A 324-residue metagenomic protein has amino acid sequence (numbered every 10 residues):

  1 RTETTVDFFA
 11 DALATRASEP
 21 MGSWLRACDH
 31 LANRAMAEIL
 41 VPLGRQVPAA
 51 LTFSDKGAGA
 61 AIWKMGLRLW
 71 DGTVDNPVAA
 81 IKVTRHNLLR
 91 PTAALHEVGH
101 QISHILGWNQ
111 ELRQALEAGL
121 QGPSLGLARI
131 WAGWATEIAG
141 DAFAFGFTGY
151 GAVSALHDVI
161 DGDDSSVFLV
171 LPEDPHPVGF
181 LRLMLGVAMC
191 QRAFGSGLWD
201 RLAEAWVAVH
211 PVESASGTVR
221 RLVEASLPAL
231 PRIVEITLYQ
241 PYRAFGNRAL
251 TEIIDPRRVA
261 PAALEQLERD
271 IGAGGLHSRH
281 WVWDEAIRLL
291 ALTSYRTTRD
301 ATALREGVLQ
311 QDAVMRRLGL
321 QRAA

Functional and structural regions predicted by a protein language model:
R1-G22, H30, P42, V47-T52 (+2 more regions): Non-catalytic terminal regions of proteins
D11-W24, Q46-A94, V98-I105: Active-site scaffold of zinc-dependent metalloenzymes
L31-I39: Amphipathic alpha-helical domain-onset/packing element
I39-P42, W108-E111, F145-S154: Secondary-structure boundary elements
A49-A50, E111-G119, V153-G162: Short, glycine/acidic-rich hinge or "gate" loops at secondary-structure transitions that mediate conformational
L88-P91, S103-E137: Post-HEXXH active-site segment of zinc metalloproteases
E97-N109, H157-S165: Amphipathic alpha-helical scaffolding segments
P123-A193: Metalloprotease/metallohydrolase-associated module, dominated by Zn2+-dependent proteases
